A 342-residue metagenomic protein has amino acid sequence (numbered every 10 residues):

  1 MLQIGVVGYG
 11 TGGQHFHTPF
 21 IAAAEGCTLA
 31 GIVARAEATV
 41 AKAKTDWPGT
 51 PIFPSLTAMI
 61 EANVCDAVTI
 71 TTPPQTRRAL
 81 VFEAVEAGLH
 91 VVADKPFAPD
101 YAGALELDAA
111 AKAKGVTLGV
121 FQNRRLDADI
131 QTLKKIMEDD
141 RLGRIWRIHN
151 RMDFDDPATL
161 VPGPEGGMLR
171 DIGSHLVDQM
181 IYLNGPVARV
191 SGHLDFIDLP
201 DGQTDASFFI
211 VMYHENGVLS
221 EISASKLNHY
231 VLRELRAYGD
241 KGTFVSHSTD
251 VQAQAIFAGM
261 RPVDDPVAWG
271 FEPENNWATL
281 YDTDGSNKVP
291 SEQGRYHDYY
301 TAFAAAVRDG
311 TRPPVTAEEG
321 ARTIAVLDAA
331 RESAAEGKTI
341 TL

Functional and structural regions predicted by a protein language model:
M1, A67-I70, V116, P262 (+3 more regions): C-terminal helix-rich "cap/oligomerization" subdomain common to oxidoreductases
M1-W47: N-terminal Rossmann-like dinucleotide-binding module
G13, P54, V92-A93, L118-V120 (+2 more regions): Hydrophobic residues in well-ordered beta-strands that form the structural core
A38, W47-A110: Beta-loop-alpha module in the N-terminal Rossmann-like domain of NAD(P)-dependent dehydrogenases, especially those
A98-P157: A contiguous active-site-proximal alpha/beta segment in oxidoreductase catalytic domains
T159-L219, S223-Y230, R236, E318: Rossmann-like dinucleotide-binding domain that binds NAD(P)(H)
K241-P314: C-terminal glycine/acidic-rich active-site capping loop/insertion
